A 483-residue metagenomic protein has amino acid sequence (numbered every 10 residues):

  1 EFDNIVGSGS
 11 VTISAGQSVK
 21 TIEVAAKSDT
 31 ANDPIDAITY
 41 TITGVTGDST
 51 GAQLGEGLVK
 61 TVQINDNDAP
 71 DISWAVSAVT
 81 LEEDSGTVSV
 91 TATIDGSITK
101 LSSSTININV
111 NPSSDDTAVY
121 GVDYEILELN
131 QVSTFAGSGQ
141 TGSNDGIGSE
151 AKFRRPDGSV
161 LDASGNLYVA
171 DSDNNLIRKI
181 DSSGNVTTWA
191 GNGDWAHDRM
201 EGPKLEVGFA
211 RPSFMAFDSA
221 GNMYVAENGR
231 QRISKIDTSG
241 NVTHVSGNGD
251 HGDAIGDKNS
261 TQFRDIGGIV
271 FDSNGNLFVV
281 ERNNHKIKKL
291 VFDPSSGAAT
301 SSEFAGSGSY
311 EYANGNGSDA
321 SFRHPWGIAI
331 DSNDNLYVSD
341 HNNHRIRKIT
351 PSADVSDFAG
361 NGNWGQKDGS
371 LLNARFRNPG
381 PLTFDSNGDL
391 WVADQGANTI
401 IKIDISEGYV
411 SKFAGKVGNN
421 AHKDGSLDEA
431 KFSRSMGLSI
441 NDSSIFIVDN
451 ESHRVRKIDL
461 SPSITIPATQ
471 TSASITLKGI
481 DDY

Functional and structural regions predicted by a protein language model:
E1-E128, S461-Y483: Short boundary segments that mark the start of a structured unit
L129-R155, N185-S213, N241-D265, G297-W326 (+2 more regions): Gly/Pro-rich loop segments of beta-rich domains
L161-S164, F217-A220, F271-N274, I330-N333 (+2 more regions): Residue-level detector of Asp-centered blade-edge/turn motifs that repeat once per structural unit in beta-propeller
N166-Y168, N222-Y224, N276-F278, N335-Y337 (+2 more regions): Conserved beta-propeller blade signature
S172, N228, R282, H341 (+2 more regions): Short loop/turn segments immediately following the C-termini of beta-strands
N175-K179, N185, Q231-K235, N241 (+6 more regions): A short loop-to-beta-strand structural motif that recurs across blades of beta-propeller domains
L290-S296, S406-E407, L460: Short loop/turn segments immediately following beta-strands, especially the blade-tip and inter-blade linker loops
R434-S461: Blade-level signature of beta-propeller repeat domains, shared across WD40, Kelch, NHL, RCC1 and BNR/Asp-box propellers
